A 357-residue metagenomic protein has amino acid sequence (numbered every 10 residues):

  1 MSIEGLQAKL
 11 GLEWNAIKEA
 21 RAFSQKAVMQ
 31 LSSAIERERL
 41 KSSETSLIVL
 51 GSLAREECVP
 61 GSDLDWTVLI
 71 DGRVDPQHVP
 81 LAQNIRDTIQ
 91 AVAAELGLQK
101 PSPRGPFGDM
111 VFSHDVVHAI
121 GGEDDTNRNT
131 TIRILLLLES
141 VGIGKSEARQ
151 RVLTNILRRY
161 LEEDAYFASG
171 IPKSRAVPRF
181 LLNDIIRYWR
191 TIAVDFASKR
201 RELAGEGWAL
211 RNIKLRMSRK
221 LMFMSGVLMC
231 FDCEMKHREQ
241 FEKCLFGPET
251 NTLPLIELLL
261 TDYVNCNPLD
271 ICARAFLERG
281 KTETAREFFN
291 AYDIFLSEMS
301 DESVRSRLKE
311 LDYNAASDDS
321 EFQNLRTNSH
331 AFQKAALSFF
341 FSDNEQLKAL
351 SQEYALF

Functional and structural regions predicted by a protein language model:
M1-I3, C58, I120, A349-S351 (+1 more regions): Non-catalytic terminal/accessory segments
M1-S24: Short glycine- and acidic-rich boundary segments immediately preceding or forming the N-terminal edge of structured
K18, A22-L40, P76-R187: Conserved catalytic core of two-metal-ion nucleotidyltransferases
R21, D71, D75, V79 (+1 more regions): Short, charged/polar micro-motifs that form catalytic or ligand-binding hotspots
S32-L81: Active-site nucleotide-donor binding segment shared across nucleotidyl transfer reactions
L64-V74, L81-T88, K236-E249: Amphipathic alpha-helical scaffolding segments
R151-F357: Conserved nucleotidyltransferase catalytic core and NTase-mimicking acidic/glycine-rich helix/loop elements in nucleic
